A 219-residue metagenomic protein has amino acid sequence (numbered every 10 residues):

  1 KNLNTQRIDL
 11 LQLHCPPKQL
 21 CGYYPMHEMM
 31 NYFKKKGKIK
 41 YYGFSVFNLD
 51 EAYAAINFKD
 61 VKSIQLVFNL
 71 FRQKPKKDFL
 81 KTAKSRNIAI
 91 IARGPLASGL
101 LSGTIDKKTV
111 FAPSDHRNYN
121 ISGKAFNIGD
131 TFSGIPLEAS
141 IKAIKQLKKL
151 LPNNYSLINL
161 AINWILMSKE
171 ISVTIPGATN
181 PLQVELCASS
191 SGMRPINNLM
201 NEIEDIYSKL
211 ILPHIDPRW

Functional and structural regions predicted by a protein language model:
K1-L20: Active-site groove signature of glycoside hydrolases
C15-D205, R218: Beta/alpha (TIM)-barrel catalytic core signal, keyed to glycine-rich beta->alpha loops juxtaposed to Asp/Glu that bind
Y207-L210: Short linear motifs in low-complexity, proline-biased tails and propeptides
